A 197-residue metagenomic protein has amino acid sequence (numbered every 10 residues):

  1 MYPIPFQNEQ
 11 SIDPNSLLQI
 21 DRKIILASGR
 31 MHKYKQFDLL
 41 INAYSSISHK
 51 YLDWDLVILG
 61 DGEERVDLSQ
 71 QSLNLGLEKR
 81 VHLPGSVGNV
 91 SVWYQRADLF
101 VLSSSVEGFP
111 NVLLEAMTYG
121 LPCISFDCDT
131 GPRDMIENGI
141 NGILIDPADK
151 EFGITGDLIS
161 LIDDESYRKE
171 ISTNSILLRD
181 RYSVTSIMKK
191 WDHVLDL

Functional and structural regions predicted by a protein language model:
M1-D21, V92: Acidic anion/phosphate-binding donor-loop and adjacent secondary structure in glycosyltransferase catalytic cores
L17-K35, I41-Y44: Conserved donor-binding/catalytic core segment of Leloir-type glycosyltransferases
I25, L40-Y44, L56, I154 (+1 more regions): A structural motif in glycosyltransferase catalytic domains
S86, S105: Aromatic "clamp/platform" in nucleotide-sugar-dependent glycosyltransferases that forms part of the donor/acceptor
P122-F126: Short hydrophobic beta-strand element within catalytic cores of glycosyltransferases and related nucleotide-activated
R133-I159, S166-Y167: Change "using UDP/GDP/dTDP sugars" to "using nucleotide sugars
Y167-R181, H193: A short, well-ordered alpha-helix in the C-terminal region of glycosyltransferases
V184-L197: C-terminal alpha-helical cap of glycosyltransferases
